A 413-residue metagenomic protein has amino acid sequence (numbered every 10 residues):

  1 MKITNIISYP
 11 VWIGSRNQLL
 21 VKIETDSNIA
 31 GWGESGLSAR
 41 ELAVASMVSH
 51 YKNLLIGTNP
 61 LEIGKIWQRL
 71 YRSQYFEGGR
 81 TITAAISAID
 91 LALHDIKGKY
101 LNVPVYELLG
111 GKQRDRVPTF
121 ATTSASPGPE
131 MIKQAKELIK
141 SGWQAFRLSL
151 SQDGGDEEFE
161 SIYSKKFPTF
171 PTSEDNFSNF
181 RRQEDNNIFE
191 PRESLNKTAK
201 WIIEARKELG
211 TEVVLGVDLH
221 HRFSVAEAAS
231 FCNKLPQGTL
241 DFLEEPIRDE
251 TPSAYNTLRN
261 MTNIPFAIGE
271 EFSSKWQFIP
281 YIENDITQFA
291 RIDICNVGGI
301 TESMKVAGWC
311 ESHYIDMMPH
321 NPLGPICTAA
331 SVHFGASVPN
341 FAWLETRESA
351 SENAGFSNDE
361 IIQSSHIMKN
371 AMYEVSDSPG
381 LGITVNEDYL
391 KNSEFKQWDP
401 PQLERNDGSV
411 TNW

Functional and structural regions predicted by a protein language model:
M1-W32, G36, E352-D359, V410-W413: Structured beta-strand/loop patches that form or line metal/cofactor-binding pockets in enzymes
I3, N28, Y51, I89 (+8 more regions): Conserved, mostly hydrophobic/aromatic
V11-G14, E34-L42, Y75, T122-S126 (+1 more regions): Glycine-rich phosphate/pyrophosphate-binding beta-alpha loops
D26-L101, D407: Metal- or metallocofactor-binding catalytic centers and their adjacent structured scaffolds across diverse enzyme
Y51-N53, K65, N233, T239-F242 (+2 more regions): Shared catalytic-loop signature of beta/alpha-barrel
D90-S126, E130, S141: Glycine-rich, aromatic-flanked loop segments that form ligand/cofactor-binding clefts across common enzyme folds
R116-N256, M261: Metal-dependent enolase-superfamily TIM-barrel catalytic cores that perform enediolate-based chemistry
L381-W413: Extended hydrophobic packing segments that form well-structured cores
